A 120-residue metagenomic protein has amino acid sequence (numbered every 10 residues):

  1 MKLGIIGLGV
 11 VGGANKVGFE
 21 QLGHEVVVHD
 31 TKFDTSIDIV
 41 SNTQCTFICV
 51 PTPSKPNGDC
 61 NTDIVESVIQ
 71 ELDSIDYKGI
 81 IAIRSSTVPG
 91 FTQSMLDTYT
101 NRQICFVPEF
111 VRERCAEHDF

Functional and structural regions predicted by a protein language model:
M1-S41: NAD(P)+-binding Rossmann beta1-loop-alpha1 motif at the extreme N-terminus of oxidoreductases
G12, P53-P56, V88-P89: Glycine-rich nucleotide phosphate-binding loop and flanking beta-alpha elements of Rossmann-like dinucleotide-binding
V17, Q21, Q70, S74 (+1 more regions): Short, well-ordered alpha-helices that flank and scaffold nucleotide-derived cofactor binding pockets
H24, Y77, R102: Short phosphate-binding/catalytic loops that engage adenosine nucleotides
T31, R84-S86: Structural motif
D34-I80: Rossmann-like NAD(P)-binding element
V50, S86-F120: Rossmann-fold dinucleotide-binding core
